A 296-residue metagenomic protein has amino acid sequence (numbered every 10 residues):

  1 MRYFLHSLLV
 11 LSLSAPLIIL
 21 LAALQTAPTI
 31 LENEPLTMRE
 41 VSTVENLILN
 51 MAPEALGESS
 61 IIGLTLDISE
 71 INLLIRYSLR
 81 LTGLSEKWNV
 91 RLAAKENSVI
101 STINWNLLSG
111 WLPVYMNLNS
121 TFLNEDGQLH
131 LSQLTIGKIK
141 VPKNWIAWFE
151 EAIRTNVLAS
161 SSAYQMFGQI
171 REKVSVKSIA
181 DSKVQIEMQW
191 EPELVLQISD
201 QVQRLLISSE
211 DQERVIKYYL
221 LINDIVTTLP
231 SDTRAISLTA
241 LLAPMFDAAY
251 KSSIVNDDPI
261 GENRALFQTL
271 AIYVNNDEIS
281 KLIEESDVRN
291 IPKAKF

Functional and structural regions predicted by a protein language model:
Y3-F296: Extracellular/lumenal and peripheral-membrane lipid-interaction modules
